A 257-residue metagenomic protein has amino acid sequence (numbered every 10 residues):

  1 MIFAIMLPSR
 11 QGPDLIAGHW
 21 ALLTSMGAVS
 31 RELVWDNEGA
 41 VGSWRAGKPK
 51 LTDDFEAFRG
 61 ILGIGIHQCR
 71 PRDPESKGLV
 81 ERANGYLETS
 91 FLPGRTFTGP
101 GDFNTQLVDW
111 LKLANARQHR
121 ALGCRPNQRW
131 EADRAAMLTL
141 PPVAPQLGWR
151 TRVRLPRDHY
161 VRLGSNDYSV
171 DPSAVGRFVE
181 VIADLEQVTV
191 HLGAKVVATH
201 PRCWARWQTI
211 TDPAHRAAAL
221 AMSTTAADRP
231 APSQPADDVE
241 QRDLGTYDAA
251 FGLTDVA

Functional and structural regions predicted by a protein language model:
M1-I2, G12, A40-S43, P74-S76 (+2 more regions): Flexible loop/turn segments at secondary-structure boundaries
A4-E32, C203-T209, A214: Active-site beta-loop-alpha junctions of metal-dependent nucleic acid enzymes, especially the RNase H-like/DDE
P8-S9, L87, A174, T199 (+1 more regions): A generic structural motif
M26-G47: Acidic/histidine-rich, metal-coordinating catalytic segments
W35, A46, D54, L62 (+3 more regions): RNase H-like two-metal-ion nuclease catalytic core shared by retroviral integrases and related mobile-element nucleases
A83-I182: Active-site-proximal acidic segments at structured loop/helix or strand boundaries that coordinate catalytic metals
L185-A257: Protein C-terminal end segments and domain termini
